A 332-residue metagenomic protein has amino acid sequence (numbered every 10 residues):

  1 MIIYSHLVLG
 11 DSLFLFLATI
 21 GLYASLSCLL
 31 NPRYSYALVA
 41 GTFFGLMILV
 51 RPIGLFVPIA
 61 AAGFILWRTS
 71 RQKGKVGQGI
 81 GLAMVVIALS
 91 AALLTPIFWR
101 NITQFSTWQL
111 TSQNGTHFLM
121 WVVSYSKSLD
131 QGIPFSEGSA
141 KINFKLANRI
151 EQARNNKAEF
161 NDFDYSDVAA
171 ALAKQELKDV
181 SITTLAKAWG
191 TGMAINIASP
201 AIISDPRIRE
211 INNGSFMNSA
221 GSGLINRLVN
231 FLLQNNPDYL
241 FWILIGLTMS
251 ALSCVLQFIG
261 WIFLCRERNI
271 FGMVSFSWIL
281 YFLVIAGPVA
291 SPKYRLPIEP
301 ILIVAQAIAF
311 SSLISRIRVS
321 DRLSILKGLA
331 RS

Functional and structural regions predicted by a protein language model:
M1-H6, L46-I48, T95-W99, W261-L264 (+1 more regions): Transmembrane-helix signature of polytopic, lipid-linked glycan biosynthesis machinery
M1-S25, Y34, M47-I59, Y294-E299: Multi-pass, polyprenyl lipid-linked donor-dependent membrane glycosyltransferases
L15, L38-V39, I53-R68, S112: Transmembrane-embedded, aromatic-rich helix segments that form part of the hydrophobic channel/pocket engaging
G21-V39, L66-K73: Membrane-interface transmembrane helices that cradle and orient dolichyl/undecaprenyl
Y36-R51, A61-A62, A88-A92, L283: Membrane-interface alpha helices of multi-pass inner-membrane proteins
V57-L89, S312, R316-R318: Perimembrane helix-loop-helix junctions
Q109-S222: Membrane-proximal stem/loop segments at transmembrane-domain junctions that anchor or position
D179-S275: Membrane-interface anchor segments at the N-terminal boundary of transmembrane helices in multi-pass membrane enzymes
